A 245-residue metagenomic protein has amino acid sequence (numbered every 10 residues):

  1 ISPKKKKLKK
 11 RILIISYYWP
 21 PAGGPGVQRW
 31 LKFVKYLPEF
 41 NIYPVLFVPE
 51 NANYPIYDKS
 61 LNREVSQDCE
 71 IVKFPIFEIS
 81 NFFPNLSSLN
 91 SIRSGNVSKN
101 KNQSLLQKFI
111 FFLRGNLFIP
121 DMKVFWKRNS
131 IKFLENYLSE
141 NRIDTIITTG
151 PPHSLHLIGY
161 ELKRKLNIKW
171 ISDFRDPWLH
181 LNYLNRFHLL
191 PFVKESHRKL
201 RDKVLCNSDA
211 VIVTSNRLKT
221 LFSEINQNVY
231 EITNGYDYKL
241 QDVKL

Functional and structural regions predicted by a protein language model:
K7-W30, F47-A52: Nucleotide-activated donor-dependent transferases that construct or modify glycoconjugates
I12, T145, Y160-N182: Active-site proximal beta-strand in glycosyltransferases
V27-F40: Short amphipathic alpha-helix
L46-R128, Y137: A conserved catalytic-core segment of Leloir-type glycosyltransferases
I79-F83, G235-L245: Acidic anion/phosphate-binding donor-loop and adjacent secondary structure in glycosyltransferase catalytic cores
K101-S104, L134-L155, I168-I171: Short N-terminal targeting/anchoring amphipathic segment
K132-E135, S154-L157, E161-K165, W178-L179 (+1 more regions): Membrane-proximal helix-turn-helix segments that form the acceptor-binding/catalytic region of lipid-linked
R217, N234-G235: Carbohydrate-associated surface elements
